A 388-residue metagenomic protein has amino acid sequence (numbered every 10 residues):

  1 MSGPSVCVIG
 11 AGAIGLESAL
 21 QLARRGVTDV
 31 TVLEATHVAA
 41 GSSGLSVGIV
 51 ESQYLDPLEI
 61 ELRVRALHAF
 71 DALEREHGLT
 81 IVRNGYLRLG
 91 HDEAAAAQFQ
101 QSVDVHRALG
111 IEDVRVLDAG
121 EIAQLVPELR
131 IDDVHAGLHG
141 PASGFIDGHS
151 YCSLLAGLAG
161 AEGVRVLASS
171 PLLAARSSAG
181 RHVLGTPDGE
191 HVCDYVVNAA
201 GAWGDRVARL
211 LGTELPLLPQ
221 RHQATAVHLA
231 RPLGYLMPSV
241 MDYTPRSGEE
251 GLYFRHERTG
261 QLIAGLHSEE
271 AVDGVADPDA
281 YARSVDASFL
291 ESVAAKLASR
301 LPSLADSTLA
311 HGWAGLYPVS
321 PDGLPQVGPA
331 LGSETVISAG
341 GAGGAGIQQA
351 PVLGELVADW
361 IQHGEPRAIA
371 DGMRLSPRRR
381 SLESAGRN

Functional and structural regions predicted by a protein language model:
S2-I14: Beta1/beta-strand and adjacent pyrophosphate-binding region of the FAD-binding site in flavoprotein oxidoreductases
E17, I49-E51, A175-G180, L184-V285 (+2 more regions): Flavin-dependent oxidoreductases
A23-S43: Glycine-rich FAD pyrophosphate-binding loop
V47-L125, G251-L252: Dinucleotide-binding Rossmann-like beta1-alpha1 core, especially the glycine-rich loop that anchors the ADP
E61, L89-A97, L138-G157, A282-S288: Short beta-strand to alpha-helix junction loop
G140-H191: Helical element adjacent to the flavin cofactor pocket in flavoenzyme catalytic cores
S292-N388: C-terminal catalytic lobe of FAD-dependent flavoproteins
